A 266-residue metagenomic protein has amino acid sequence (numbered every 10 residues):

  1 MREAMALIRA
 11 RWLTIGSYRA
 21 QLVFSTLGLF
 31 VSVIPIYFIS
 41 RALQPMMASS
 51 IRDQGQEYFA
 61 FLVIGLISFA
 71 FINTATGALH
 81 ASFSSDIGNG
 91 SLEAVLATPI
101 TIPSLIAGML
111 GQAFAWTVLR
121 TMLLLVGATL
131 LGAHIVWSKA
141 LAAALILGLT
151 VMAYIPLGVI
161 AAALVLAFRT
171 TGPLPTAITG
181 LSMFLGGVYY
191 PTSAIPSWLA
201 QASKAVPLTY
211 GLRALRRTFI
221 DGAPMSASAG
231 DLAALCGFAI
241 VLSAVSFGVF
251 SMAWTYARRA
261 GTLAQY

Functional and structural regions predicted by a protein language model:
M1-Y266: Hydrophobic transmembrane alpha-helices and immediately adjacent juxtamembrane helices of multi-pass inner-membrane
